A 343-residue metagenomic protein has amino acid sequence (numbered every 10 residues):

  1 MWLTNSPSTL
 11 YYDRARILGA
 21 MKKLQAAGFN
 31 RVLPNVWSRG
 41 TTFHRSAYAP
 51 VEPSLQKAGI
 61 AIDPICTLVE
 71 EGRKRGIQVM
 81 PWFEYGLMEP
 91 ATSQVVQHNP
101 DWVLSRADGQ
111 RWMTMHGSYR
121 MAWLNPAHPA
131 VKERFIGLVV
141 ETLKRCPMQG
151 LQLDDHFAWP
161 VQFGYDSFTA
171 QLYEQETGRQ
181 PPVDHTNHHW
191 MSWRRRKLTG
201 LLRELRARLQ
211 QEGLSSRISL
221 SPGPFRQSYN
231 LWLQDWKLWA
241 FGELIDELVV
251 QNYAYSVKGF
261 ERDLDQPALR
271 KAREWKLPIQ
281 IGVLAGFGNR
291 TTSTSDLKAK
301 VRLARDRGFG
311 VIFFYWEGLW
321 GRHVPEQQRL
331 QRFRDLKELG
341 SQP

Functional and structural regions predicted by a protein language model:
W2-Y11, A47-I62, S118-I136, T186-K197 (+2 more regions): The substrate-binding groove and active-site-proximal loops of carbohydrate-active enzymes, especially glycoside
S8-Y11, P81, G86-R145: Active-site-adjacent "subsite" loops/lids of carbohydrate-active enzymes
A15-T42, R145-G150, L244-L248, R307-V311: Catalytic domains of carbohydrate-active enzymes, especially glycoside hydrolases
K22-F29, E71, D101-R106, W123-A158 (+2 more regions): An active-site-proximal structural segment forming one wall of the substrate-binding cleft that immediately precedes
S38-E84, T186-E212: Aromatic-lined substrate-binding rim segments of carbohydrate-active enzymes
H44-Q56, L87-G117, D155-P182: Aromatic- and acidic-residue-enriched segments that line the glycan-binding/catalytic groove of carbohydrate-active
L172-R290: Glycoside hydrolase catalytic-domain groove-lining segments
L244-E261, P267-R270, E274-P343: Substrate-binding cleft of secreted/luminal carbohydrate-active enzymes
